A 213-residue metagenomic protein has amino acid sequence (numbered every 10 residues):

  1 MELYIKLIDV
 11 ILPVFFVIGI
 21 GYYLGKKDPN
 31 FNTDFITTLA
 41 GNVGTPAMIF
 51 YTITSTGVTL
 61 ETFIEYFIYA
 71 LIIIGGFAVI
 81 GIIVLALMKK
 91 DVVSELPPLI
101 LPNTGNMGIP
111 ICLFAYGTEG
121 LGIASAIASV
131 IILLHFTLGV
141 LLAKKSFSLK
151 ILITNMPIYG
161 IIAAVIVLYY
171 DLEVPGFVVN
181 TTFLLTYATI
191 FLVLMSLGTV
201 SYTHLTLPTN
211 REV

Functional and structural regions predicted by a protein language model:
M1-E65, L71-V84, L138-L205: Structural signature of multi-pass alpha-helical membrane transport proteins
V14, I74, P102, A128-I132: Residue-level recognition of pore/gate-forming positions within transmembrane alpha-helices of multi-pass
F31-T37, F63-F67, M88-L101, E119-I127 (+1 more regions): The feature identifies polytopic integral membrane transport proteins across all domains of life
Y51-G57, L96, N106-S125: Generic transmembrane alpha-helix signature in multi-pass membrane proteins, especially transporters/channels
E65-C112, R211: Transmembrane alpha-helices that form the ion-translocation and gating core of multi-pass ion transport proteins
N103, G117, I131, N155-P157 (+1 more regions): Residue-level detector of functionally special positions within alpha-helical transmembrane segments of multi-pass
L113, G117-L121, V130, H135-G139 (+1 more regions): Alpha-helix capping at helix-to-loop junctions
H204-V213: Single conserved hydrophobic/aromatic residue that forms the stacking wall/gate of nucleotide- or nucleobase-binding
